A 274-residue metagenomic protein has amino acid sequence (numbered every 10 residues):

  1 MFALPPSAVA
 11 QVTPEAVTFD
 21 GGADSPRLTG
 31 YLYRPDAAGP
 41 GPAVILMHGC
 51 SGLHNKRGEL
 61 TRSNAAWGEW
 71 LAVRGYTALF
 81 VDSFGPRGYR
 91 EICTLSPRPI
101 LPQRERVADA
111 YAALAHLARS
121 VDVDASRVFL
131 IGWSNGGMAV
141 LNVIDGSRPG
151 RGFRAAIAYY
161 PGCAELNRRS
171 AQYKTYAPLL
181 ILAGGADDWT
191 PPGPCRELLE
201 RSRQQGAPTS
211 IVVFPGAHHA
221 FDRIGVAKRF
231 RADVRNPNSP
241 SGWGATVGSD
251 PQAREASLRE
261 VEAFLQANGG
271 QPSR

Functional and structural regions predicted by a protein language model:
A10-G39: N-terminal cap/lid segment of alpha/beta-hydrolase-fold proteins
S25-Y31, A43-A118, G225-A227, R231-V247: Serine-hydrolase catalytic machinery in alpha/beta-hydrolase-like enzymes
P42-V44, R154, P178: Alpha/beta-hydrolase fold active-site loops
L53-N55, L101-T175: Primarily recognizes the serine-hydrolase "nucleophile elbow" in alpha/beta-hydrolase and SGNH/GDSL folds
T175, I181-A183: Short beta-strand/loop motif that positions the catalytic acidic residue of the alpha/beta-hydrolase fold
A186-T190, A220: Acidic catalytic loop of the alpha/beta-hydrolase fold
P191-R201, V226: Short alpha-helix in the alpha/beta-hydrolase fold that links the catalytic acid
P208-R274: C-terminal catalytic histidine-bearing segment of alpha/beta-hydrolase fold enzymes
